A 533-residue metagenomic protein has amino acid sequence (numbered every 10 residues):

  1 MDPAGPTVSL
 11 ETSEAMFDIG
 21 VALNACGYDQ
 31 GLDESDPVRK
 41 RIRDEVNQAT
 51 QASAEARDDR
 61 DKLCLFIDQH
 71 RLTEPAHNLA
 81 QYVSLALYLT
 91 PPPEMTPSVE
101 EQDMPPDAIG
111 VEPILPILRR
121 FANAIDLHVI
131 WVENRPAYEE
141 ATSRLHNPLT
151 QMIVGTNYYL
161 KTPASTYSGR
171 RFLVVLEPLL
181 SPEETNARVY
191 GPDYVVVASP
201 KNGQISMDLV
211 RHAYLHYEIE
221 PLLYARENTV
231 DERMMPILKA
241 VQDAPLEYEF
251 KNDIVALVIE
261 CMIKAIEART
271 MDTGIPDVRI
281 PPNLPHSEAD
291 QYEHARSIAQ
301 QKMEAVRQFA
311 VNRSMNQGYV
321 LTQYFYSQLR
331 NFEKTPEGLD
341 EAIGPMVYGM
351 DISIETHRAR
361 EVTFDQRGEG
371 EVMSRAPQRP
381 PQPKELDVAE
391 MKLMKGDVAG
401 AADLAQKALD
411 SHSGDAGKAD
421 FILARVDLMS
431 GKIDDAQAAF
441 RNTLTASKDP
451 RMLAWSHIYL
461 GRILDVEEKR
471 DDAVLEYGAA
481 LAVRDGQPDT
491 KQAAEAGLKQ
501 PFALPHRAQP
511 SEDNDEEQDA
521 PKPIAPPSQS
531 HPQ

Functional and structural regions predicted by a protein language model:
M1-T90, M315-Y326, R330-K334, G338-A342: N-terminal mature-domain "stem" immediately C-terminal to a signal peptide or N-terminal signal-anchor/transmembrane
H128-A187: Auxiliary, metal-adjacent structural segments of Zn-dependent hydrolase domains
Q204-N228: Active-site recognition of the HExxH zinc-binding catalytic motif
E267-M271, P276-A401: Pan-zinc metallopeptidase signature
P380, D415, M452, D489-T490: Structural signature of alpha-solenoid helical repeat junctions
